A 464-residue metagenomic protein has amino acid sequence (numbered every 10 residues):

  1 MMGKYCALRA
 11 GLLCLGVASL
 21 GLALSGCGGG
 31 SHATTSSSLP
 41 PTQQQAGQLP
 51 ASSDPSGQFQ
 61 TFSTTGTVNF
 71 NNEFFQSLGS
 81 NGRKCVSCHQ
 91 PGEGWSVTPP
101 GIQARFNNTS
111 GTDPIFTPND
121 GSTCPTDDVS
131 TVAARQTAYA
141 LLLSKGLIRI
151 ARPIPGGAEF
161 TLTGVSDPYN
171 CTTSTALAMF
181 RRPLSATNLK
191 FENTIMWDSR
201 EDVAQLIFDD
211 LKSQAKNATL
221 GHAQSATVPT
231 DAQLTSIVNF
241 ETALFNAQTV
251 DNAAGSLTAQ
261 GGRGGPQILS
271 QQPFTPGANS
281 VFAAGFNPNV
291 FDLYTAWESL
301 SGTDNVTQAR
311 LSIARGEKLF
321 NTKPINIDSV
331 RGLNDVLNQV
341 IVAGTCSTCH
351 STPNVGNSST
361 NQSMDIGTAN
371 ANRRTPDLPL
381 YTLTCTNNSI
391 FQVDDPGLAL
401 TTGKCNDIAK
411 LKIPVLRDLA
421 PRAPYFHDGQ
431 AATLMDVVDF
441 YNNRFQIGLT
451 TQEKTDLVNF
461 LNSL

Functional and structural regions predicted by a protein language model:
M1-L8: N-terminal secretory signal peptides that target proteins for export/translocation
L8-A18: Sec-dependent N-terminal signal peptides
L20-G21, S122: N-terminal processing/targeting junctions
A23-G26: C-terminal motif of bacterial Sec signal peptides marking the signal peptidase cleavage site
G28-L464: Periplasmic c-type cytochrome electron-transfer domains
